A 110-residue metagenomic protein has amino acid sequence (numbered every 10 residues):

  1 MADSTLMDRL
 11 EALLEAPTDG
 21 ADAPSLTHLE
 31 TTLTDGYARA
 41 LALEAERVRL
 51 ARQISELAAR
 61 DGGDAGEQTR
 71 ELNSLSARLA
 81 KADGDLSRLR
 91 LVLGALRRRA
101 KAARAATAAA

Functional and structural regions predicted by a protein language model:
M1-E15, R104-A110: Actinobacteria-biased recognition of intrinsically disordered, low-complexity terminal regions
M1-L6, P24-L26, T34-A45: Short charge-dense sequence patches
M7-T32: Short, charge-rich amphipathic alpha-helices with coiled-coil/heptad character
E15-A16, G20-A23, A45-S74: Short E/K-rich amphipathic alpha-helical oligomerization segments
L29, G36, A40-L43, L50 (+4 more regions): Amphipathic alpha-helical coiled-coil segments
L86-A110: Long amphipathic alpha-helical coiled-coil segments
